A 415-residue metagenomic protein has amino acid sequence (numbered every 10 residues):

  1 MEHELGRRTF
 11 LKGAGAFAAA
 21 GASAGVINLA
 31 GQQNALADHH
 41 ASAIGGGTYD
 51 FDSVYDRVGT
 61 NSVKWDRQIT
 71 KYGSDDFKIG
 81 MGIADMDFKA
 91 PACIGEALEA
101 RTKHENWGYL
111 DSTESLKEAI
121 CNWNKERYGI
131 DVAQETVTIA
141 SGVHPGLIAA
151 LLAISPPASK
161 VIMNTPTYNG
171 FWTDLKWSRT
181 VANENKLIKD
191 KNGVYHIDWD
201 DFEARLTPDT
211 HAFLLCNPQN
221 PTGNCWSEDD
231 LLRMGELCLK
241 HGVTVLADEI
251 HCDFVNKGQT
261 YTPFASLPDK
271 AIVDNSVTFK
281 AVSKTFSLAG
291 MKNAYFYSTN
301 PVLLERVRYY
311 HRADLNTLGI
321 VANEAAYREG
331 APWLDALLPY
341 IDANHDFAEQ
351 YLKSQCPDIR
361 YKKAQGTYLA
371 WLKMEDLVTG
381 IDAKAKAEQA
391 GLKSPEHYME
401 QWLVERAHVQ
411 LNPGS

Functional and structural regions predicted by a protein language model:
M1-A18: N-terminal secretory signal peptides and thylakoid transit peptides that target proteins across membranes
A43-G142, A149, R328-E329: N-terminal small-domain helix-loop-helix segment of the aminotransferase-like
G47, L152-L215, C225: PLP-dependent aminotransferase-like
S178, K240-H241, A407: Helix C-cap/helix->beta junction micro-motif
K189-Q259: Active-site phosphate-binding strand-loop segment of PLP-dependent enzymes
N275-S354, I359-A364: PLP-dependent aminotransferase class I/II
I341-D342, Q355-R406: Conserved PLP-binding catalytic core of the aspartate aminotransferase-like
